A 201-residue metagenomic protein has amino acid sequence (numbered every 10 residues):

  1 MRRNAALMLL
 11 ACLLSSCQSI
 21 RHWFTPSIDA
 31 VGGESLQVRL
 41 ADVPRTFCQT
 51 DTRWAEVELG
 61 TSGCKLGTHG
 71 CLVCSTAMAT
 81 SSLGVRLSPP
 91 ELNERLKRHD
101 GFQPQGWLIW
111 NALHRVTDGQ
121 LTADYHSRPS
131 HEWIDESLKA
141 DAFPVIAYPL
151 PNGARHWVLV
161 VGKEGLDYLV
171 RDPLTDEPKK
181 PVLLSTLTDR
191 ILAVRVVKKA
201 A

Functional and structural regions predicted by a protein language model:
M1-R3: Positively charged n-region of N-terminal signal peptides that target proteins for export
M8-S15: Bacterial N-terminal signal peptides
S16-G101: Active-site-adjacent structural segments surrounding the nucleophilic cysteine of cysteine proteases and isopeptidases
A41, K139-D141, V161-A201: Noncatalytic regulatory segments and standalone regulatory/sensor domains
M78, L150-A154, L174-P178: Solvent-exposed loop/turn segments at secondary-structure junctions within structured extracellular/periplasmic domains
P89-Y125: Mid-length scaffold segments of soluble, non-membrane domains
P104-G106, A154-W157, K179-K180: Extracytoplasmic/secreted cell-surface and envelope-processing proteins
A123-L169: Active-site-adjacent substructure of cysteine-protease-like catalytic cores
